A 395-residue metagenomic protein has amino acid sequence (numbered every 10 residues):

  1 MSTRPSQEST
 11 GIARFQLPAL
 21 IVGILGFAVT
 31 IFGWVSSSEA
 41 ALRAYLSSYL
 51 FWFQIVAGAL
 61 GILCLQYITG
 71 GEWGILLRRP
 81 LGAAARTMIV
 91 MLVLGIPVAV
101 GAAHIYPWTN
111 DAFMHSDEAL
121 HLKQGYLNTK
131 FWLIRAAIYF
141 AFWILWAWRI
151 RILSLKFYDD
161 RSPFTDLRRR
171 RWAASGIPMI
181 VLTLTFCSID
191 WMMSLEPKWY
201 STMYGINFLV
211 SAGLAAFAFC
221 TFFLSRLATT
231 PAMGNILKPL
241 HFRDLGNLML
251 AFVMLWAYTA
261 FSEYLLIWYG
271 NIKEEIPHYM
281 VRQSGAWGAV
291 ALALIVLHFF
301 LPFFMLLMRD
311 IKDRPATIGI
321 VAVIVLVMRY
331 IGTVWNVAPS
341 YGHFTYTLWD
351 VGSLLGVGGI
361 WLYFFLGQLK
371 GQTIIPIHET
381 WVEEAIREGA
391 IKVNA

Functional and structural regions predicted by a protein language model:
M1-G58, Q124, G371, E383-A385 (+1 more regions): N-terminal regions that are enriched for targeting/export leaders and immediately downstream pro/stem segments
T10-F32, K123-L294, E379-V382: Long, contiguous internal "core" modules enriched in hydrophobic/ aromatic residues
W34-A41, L46, L65-R78, L153-L155 (+7 more regions): Juxtamembrane/interface segments at transmembrane-helix termini
L50-D159, G176: Transmembrane-helix bundle segments that line or gate the permeation/cavity pathway in multi-pass membrane proteins
I55-L65, V93-P97, A136-W148, V210-S225 (+2 more regions): Hydrophobic cores of alpha-helical transmembrane segments in multi-pass inner/ER membrane proteins, independent
L94-P107, T259-L266, I331-N336: C-terminal TM-helix exit segments that contain a strictly Trp-centered aromatic cap at the helix terminus
T202-F208, E274-I295, R314, P339-G367: Membrane-interface transmembrane-helix boundary segments in multi-pass integral membrane proteins
A316-V327: Central hydrophobic cores of alpha-helical transmembrane segments in multi-pass integral membrane proteins
